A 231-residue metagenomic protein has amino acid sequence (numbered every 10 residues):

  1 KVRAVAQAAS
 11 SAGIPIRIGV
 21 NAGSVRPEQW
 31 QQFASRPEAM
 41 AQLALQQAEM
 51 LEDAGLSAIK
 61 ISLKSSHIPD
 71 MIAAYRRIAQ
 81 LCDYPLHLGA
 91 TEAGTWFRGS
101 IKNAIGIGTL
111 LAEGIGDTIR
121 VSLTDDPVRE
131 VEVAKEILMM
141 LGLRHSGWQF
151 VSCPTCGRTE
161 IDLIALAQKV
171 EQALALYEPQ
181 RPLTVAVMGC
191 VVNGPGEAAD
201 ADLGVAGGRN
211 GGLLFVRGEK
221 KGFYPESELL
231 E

Functional and structural regions predicted by a protein language model:
K1-F33, A39: Active-site-proximal beta-alpha core segment in soluble small-molecule metabolic enzymes
K1-V2, W96-G99, L214-R217: Short, charged, surface-exposed secondary-structure boundary motifs
I18, I61, L110, C153 (+3 more regions): Conserved, mostly hydrophobic/aromatic
Q29-L176, Q180, T184: Catalytic alpha/beta core domains of metabolic enzymes, predominantly
A173-V185, D202-L203, R209-L214: Catalytic-core signal marking the mid-to-C-terminal active-site face
V191-K220: Nucleotide-binding motor/catalytic cores of P-loop/tubulin-like NTPases across gene-expression machines
F215-E231: Generic C-terminus detector
